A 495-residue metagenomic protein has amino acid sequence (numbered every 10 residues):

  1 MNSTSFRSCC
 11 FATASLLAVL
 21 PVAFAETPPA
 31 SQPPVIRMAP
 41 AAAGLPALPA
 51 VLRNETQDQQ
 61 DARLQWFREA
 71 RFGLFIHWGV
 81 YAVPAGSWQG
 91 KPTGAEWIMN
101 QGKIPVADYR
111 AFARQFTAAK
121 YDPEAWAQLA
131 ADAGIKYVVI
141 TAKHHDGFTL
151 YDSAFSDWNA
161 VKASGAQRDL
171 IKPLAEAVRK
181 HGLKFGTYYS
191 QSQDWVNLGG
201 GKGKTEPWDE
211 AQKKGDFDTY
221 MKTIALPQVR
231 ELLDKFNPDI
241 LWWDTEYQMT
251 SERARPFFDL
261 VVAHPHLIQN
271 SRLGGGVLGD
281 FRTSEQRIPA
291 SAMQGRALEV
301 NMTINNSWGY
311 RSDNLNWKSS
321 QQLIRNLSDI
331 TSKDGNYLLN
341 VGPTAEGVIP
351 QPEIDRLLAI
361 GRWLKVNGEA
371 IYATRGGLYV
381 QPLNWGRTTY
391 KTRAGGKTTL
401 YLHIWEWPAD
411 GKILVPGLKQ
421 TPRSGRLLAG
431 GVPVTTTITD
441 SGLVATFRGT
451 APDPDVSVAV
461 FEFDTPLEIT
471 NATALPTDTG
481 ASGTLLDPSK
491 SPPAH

Functional and structural regions predicted by a protein language model:
M1-F6: N-terminal secretory signal peptides that target proteins for export/translocation
C10-P21: Bacterial N-terminal signal peptides
E26-H495: Mature catalytic domains of secreted/periplasmic carbohydrate-active enzymes
